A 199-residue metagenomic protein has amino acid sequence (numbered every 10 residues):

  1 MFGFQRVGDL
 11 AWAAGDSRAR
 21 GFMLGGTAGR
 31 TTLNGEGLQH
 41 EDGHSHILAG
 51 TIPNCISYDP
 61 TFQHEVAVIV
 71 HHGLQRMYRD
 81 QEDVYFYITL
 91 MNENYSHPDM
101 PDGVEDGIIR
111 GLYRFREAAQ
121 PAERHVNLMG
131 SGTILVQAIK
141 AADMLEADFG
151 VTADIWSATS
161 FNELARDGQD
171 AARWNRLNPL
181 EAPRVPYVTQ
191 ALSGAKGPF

Functional and structural regions predicted by a protein language model:
M1-G15: Long, structured ligand/cofactor-binding scaffold of large enzymes
G8-D9, D42-H44, I139-K140: Residue-level marker for well-ordered alpha-helical positions
A11-A13, H46, L74-Y78: A generic local secondary-structure boundary/capping motif
W12-R18, L48-I52: Alpha-helix C-terminal capping segments
A14-G15, H40-H44: Short low-complexity stretches enriched in small and charged residues
G21, T27, T31-H40, G50 (+3 more regions): Thiamine diphosphate
F62: Ferredoxin-type iron-sulfur electron-transfer modules in oxidoreductases and energy-metabolism complexes
